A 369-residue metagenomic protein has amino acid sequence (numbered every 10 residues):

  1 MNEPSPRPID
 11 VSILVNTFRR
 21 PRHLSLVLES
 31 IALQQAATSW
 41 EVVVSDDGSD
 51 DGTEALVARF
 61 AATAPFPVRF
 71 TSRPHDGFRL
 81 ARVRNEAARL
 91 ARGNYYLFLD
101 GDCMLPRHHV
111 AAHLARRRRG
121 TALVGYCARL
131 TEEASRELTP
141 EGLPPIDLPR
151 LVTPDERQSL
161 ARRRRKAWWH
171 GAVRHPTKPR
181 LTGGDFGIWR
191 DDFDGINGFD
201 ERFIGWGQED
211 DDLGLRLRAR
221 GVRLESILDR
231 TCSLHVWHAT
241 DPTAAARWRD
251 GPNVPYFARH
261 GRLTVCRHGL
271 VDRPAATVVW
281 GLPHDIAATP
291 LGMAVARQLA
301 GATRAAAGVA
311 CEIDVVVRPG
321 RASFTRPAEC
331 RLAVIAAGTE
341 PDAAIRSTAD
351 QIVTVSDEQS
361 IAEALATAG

Functional and structural regions predicted by a protein language model:
S25, D51-R59, H108: Acidic helix N-cap motif at the loop->helix transition within catalytic regions of sugar-transfer enzymes
E29-S39: Short, acidic, metal-binding catalytic loop of nucleotide-sugar glycosyltransferases
S39-G48, R69-R73: Short beta-strand/loop segment that forms part of the nucleotide-sugar
D46-A55, C103: A conserved acidic beta->alpha catalytic loop
P74-A91, H108: Glycine-rich, basic loop-to-helix element that forms the pyrophosphate-binding segment of sugar-nucleotide handling
Y96: Short aromatic/hydrophobic "clamp" motif used to bind/position activated sugar donors
H108-T153: Conserved donor NDP-sugar-binding/catalytic core segment of glycosyltransferases
R180-L181, D185-N197, F203-R223, L228-D229: A short, conserved alpha-helix in the catalytic core of glycosyltransferases
